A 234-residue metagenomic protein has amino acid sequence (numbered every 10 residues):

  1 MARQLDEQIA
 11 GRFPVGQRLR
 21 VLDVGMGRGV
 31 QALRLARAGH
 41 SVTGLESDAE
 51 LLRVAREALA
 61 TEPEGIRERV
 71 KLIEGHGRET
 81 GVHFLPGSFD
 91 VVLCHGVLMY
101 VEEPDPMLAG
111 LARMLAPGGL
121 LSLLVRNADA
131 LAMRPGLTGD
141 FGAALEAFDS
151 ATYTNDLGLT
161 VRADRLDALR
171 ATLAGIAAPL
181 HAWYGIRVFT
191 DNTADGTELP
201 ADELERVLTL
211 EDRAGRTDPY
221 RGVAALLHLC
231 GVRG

Functional and structural regions predicted by a protein language model:
M1-Q17: Conserved alpha-helix/loop element of class I SAM-dependent methyltransferases that forms part of the SAM/SAH-binding
Q17-G25: Conserved class I S-adenosyl-L-methionine
V30, R34-T80: Class I SAM-dependent methyltransferase SAM/SAH-binding core
L93: A conserved beta-strand element that flanks and buttresses the S-adenosyl-L-methionine
D105-L120: A short glycine-rich, Lys/Arg-flanked "PGG" loop and its adjoining helix->strand segment in the class I
L120-D149: Conserved class I S-adenosyl-L-methionine
G158-A177, W183: Short alpha-helix
A182-G234: A C-terminal cap/extension of S-adenosyl-L-methionine-dependent methyltransferases that defines the acceptor-substrate
